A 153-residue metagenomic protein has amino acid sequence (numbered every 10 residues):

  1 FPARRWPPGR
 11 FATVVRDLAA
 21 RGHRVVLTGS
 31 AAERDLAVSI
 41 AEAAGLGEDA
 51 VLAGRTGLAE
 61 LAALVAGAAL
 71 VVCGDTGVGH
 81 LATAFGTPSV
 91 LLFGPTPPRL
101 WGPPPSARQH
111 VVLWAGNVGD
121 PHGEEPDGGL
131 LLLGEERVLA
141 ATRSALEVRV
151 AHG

Functional and structural regions predicted by a protein language model:
F1-P2: Conserved donor-binding/catalytic core segment of Leloir-type glycosyltransferases
P7-P95: Donor-binding and catalytic core of enzymes assembling or modifying cell-surface/extracellular glycoconjugates
V25, H152-G153: Short, polar/charged, Gly/Pro-enriched helix-capping and turn/loop motifs at alpha-helix termini and inter-helix linkers
A41, V51-L52, H80-H152: Nucleotide-sugar donor-binding patch of glycosyltransferase catalytic domains
